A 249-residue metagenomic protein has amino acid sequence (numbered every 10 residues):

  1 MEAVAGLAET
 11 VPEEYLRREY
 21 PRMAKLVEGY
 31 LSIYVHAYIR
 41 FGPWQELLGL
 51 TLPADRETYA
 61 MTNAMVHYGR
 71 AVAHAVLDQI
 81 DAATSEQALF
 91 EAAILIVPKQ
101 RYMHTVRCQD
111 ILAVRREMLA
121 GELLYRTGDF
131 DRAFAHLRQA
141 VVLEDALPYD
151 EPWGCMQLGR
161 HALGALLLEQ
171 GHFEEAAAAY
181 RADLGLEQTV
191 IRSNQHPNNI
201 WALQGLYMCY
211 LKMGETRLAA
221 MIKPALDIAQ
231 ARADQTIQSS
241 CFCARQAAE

Functional and structural regions predicted by a protein language model:
A8-A24, L50-M61, E91-K99, M103-Q109 (+3 more regions): Solenoid-like repeat scaffolds
E28, E57, T62-A64, R107-V114 (+3 more regions): Start-of-helix signal in alpha-solenoid helical-repeat scaffolds, especially tetratricopeptide repeats
I33, G69, V114-R115, L119 (+2 more regions): "A position-specific structural signal for the A-helix of alpha-solenoid helical repeats
